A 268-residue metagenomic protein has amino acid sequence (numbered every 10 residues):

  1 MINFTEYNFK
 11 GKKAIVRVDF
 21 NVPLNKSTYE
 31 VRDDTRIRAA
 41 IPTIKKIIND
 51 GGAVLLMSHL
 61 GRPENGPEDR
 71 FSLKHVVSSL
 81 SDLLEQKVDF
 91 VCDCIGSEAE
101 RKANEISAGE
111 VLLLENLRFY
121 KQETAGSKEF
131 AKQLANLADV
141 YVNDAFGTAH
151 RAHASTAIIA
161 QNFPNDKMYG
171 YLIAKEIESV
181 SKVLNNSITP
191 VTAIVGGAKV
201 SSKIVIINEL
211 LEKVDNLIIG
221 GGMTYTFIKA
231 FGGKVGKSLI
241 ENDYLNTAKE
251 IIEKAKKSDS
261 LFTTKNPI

Functional and structural regions predicted by a protein language model:
M1-I268: Active-site loop-to-helix "anion-binding N-cap" substructures in soluble metabolic enzymes
